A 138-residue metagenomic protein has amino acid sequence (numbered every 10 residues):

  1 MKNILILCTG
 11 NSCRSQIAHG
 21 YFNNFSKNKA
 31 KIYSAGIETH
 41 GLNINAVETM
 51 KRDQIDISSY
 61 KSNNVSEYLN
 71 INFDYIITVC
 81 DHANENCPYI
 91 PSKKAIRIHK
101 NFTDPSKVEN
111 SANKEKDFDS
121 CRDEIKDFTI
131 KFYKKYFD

Functional and structural regions predicted by a protein language model:
M1-E67: Conserved active-site segments centered on acidic
S12, D81-N84: Short glycine-rich anion-binding loops that position phosphate/pyrophosphate groups of nucleotides and phosphorylated
K29, D74, K94-I96: A generic structural signal for alpha->beta connector loops
G36, C80, N101-T103: Residues at the C-termini of beta-strands that transition into short coil/loop
H40-L42, A83-N86: Short, charged/polar "capping" segments at the starts of alpha-helices and the immediately preceding loops
N70-N72: Alpha-helix C-terminal capping/helix-to-coil transition sites in glycosyltransferase folds
N86-D138: Phosphate-binding/catalytic loops
